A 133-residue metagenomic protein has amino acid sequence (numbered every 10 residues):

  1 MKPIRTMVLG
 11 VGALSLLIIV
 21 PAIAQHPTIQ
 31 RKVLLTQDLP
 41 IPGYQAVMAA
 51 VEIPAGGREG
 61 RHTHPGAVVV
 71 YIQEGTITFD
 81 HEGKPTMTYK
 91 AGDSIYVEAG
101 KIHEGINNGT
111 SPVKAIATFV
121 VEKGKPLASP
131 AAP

Functional and structural regions predicted by a protein language model:
M1-V11: Bacterial N-terminal signal peptides that target proteins for export
G10-I19: Bacterial N-terminal signal peptides
I19-Q25: Sec/Tat signal peptide C-region and signal peptidase I cleavage site
H26-V33, Q37-V47, I106-P133: Double-stranded beta-helix
D38, I53-A55, G83-G100: Short acidic-glycine-tyrosine-enriched beta hairpin
P40, Y44, G56-Y71: A short beta-loop-beta micro-motif enriched in histidine and acidic residues
R61, F79-D80, H103-G109: Short beta-strand His + acidic residue motifs that chelate non-heme Fe in jelly-roll/DSBH and cupin folds
H64-G83, D93: Glycine- and acidic-residue-biased ligand/ion/polar-headgroup-sensing regions
